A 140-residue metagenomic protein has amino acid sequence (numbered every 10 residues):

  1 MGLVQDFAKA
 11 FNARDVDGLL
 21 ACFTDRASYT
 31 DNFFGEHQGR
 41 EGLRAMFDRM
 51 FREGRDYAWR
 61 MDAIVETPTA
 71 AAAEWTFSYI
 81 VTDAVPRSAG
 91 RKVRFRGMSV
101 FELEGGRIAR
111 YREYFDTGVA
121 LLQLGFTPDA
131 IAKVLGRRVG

Functional and structural regions predicted by a protein language model:
M1-D25, L135-G140: Short, low-complexity N-terminal intrinsically disordered segments enriched in polar/charged residues
V4, A8, L19, F23 (+2 more regions): A generic structural signal for ordered secondary structure
F7, D31-F34, A89: Conserved short-loop catalytic and cofactor-binding motifs
N12-R14, D31, F101: Generic helix-packing signal
V16-L20, T24-A70: A solvent-exposed, acidic/Ser-Thr-rich amphipathic alpha-helical stretch
D48-G140: A beta-strand edge to alpha-helix "cap/lid" segment located at domain peripheries
